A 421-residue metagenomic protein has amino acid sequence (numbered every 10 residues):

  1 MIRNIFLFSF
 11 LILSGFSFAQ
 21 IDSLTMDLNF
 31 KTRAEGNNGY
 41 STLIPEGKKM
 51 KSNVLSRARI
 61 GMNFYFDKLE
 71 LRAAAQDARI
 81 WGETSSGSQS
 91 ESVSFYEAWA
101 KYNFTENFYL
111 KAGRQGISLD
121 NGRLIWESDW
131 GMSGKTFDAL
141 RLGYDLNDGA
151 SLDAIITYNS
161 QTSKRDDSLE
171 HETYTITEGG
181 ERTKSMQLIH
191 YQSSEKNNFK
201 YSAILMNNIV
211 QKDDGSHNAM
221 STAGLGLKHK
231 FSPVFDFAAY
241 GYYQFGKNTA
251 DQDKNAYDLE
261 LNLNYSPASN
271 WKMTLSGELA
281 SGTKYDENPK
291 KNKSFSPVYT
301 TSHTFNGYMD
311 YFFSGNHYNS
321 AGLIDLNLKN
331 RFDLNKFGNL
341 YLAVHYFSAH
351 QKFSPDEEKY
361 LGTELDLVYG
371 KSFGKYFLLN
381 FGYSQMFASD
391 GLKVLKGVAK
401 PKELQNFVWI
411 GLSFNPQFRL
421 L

Functional and structural regions predicted by a protein language model:
Q20-S41, L69-A73, F199-Y201: Transmembrane beta-strand segments of Gram-negative outer membrane beta-barrel proteins
T32-N38, F66-K68, A75-W81, R114-S118 (+8 more regions): Transmembrane beta-strands of outer-membrane beta-barrel pores
I44-S56, Y65-T105, L110, I117-G131 (+6 more regions): Surface-exposed loop and membrane-interface regions of Gram-negative outer-membrane beta-barrel proteins
S52-S56, E91-Y96, G134-D138, T183-Q187 (+6 more regions): Residues that define the transmembrane beta-barrel architecture of outer-membrane proteins
A58-F64, E97-Y102, L140-Y144, I189-S193 (+6 more regions): Residues on the lipid-exposed face of transmembrane beta-strands in outer-membrane beta-barrel proteins
K68-L71, E106-L110, D148-A154, K196-A203 (+5 more regions): Repeated loop/turn-to-beta-strand initiation elements of outer-membrane beta-barrel proteins
Y240-D333, V394-K396: Extracellular/periplasmic loop regions
K402-L421: Outer-membrane beta-barrel "beta-signal"
